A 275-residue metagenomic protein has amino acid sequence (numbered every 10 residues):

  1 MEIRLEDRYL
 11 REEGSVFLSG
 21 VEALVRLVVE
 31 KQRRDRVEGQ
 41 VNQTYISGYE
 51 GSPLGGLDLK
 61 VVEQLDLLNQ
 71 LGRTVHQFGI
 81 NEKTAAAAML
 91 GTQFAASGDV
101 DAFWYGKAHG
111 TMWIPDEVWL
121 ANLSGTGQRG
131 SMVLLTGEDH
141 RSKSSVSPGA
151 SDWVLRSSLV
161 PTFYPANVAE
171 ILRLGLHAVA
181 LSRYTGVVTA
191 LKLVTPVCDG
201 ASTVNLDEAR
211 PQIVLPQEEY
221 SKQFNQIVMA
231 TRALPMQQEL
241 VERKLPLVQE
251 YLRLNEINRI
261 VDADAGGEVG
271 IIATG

Functional and structural regions predicted by a protein language model:
M1-K31, P165-G275: Flexible, low-complexity linker and terminal segments
M1-V168, V194-P196, E256, I260-E268 (+1 more regions): Thiamine diphosphate
